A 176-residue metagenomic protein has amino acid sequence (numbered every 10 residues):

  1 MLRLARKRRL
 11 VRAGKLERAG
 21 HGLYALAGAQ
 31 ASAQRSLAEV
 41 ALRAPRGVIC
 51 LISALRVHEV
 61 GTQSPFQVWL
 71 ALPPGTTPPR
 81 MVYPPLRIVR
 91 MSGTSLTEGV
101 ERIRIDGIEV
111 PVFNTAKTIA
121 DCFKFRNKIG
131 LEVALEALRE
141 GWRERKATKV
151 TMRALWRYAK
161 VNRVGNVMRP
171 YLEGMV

Functional and structural regions predicted by a protein language model:
L2, R6, V11, R18-A19 (+1 more regions): Nucleic-acid-binding surface
